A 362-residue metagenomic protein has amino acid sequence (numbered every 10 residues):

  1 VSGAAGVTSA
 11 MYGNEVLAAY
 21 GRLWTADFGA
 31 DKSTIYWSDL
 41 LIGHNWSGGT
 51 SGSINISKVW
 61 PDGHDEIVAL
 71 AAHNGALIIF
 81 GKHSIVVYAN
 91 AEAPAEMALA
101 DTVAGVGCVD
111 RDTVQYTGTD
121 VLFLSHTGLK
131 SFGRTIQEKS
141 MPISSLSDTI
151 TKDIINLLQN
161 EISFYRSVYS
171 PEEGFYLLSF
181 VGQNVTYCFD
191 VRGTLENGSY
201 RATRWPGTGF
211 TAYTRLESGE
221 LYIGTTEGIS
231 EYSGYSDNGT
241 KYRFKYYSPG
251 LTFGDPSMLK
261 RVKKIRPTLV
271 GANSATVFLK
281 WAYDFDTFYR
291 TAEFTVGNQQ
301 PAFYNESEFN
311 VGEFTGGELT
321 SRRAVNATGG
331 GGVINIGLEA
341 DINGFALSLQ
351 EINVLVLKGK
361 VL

Functional and structural regions predicted by a protein language model:
S2-F164, Y200-G207: Beta-propeller and closely related beta-pinwheel folds
G105-D120, H126-L362: Beta-sheet repeat architectures centered on beta-propellers
